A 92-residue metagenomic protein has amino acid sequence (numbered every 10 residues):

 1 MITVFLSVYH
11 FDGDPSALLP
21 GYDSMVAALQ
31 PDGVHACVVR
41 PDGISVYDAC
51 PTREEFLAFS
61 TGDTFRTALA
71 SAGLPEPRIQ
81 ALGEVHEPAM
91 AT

Functional and structural regions predicted by a protein language model:
M1-D63, A72-T92: Short S/T/G/P-rich N-terminal loop/turn motif that feeds into the first structured element of a domain
A68-A70: Short arginine-rich
